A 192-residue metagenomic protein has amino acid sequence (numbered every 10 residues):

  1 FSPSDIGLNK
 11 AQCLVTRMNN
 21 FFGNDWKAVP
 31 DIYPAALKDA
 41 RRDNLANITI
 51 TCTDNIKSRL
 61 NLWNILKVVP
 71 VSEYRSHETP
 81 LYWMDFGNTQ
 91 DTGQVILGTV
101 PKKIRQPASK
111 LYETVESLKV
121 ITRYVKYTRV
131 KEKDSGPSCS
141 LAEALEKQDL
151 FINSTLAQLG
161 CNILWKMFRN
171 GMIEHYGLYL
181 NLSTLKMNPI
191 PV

Functional and structural regions predicted by a protein language model:
F1-D25: Glycine-rich phosphate-binding loop and adjoining beta1-alpha1-beta2 segment of Rossmann-like nucleotide-binding folds
D25-K27, Y82: Conserved beta-strand segments of alpha/beta enzyme cores
K27-V29, C52: Short, flexible loop segments at the rims of nucleotide/cofactor-binding pockets, characterized by
V29-D39: Conserved SAM/SAH-binding loop
N44-I48, C52-V192: Glycine-rich phosphate/adenylate-binding loop
